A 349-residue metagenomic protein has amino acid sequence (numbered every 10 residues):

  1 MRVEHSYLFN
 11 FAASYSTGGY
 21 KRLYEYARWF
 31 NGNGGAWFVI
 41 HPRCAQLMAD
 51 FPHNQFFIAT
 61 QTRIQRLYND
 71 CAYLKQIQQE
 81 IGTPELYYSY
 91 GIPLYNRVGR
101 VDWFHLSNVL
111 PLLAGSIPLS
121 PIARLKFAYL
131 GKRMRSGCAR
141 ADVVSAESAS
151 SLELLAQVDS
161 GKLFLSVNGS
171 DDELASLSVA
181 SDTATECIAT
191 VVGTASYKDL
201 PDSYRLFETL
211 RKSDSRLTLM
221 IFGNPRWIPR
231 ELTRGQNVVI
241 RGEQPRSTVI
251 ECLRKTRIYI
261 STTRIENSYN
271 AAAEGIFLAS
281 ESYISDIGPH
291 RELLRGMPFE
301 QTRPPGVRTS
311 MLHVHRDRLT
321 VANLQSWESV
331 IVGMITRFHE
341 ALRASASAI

Functional and structural regions predicted by a protein language model:
L8, A180-K198, Y204-R211: Conserved donor-binding/catalytic core segment of Leloir-type glycosyltransferases
V39-A45, G193, L217-E231, G242: Glycosyltransferase donor-sugar binding loop
Q55, P229-I250: Nucleotide-activated donor-binding/catalytic signature segment of Leloir-type glycosyltransferases, i.e., the conserved
A123-V144: Membrane-proximal helix-turn-helix segments that form the acceptor-binding/catalytic region of lipid-linked
A139-S176: Donor nucleotide-sugar binding/catalytic pocket of nucleotide-sugar-dependent glycosyltransferases
T263-I265: Aromatic "clamp/platform" in nucleotide-sugar-dependent glycosyltransferases that forms part of the donor/acceptor
E281-I284: Short hydrophobic beta-strand element within catalytic cores of glycosyltransferases and related nucleotide-activated
P305-I349: A charged, aromatic-enriched C-terminal amphipathic alpha-helix characteristic of glycosyltransferases across folds
